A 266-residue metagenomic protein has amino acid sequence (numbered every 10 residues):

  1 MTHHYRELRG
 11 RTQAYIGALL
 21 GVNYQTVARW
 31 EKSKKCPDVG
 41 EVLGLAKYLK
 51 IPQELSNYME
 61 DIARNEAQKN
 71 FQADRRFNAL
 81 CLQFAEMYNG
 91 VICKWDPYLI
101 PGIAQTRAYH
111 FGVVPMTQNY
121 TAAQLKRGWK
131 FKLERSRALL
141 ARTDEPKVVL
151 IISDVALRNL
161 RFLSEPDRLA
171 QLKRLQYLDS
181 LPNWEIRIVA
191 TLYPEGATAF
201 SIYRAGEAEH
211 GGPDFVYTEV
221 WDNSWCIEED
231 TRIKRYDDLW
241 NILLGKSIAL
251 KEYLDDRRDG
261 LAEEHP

Functional and structural regions predicted by a protein language model:
H3-L19, Y24-Q25, R29-N159, D238 (+1 more regions): Interdomain hinge/linker segments and adjacent boundary elements that couple functional modules
S164-P266: C-terminal regulatory/effector modules of DNA-binding transcriptional regulators
